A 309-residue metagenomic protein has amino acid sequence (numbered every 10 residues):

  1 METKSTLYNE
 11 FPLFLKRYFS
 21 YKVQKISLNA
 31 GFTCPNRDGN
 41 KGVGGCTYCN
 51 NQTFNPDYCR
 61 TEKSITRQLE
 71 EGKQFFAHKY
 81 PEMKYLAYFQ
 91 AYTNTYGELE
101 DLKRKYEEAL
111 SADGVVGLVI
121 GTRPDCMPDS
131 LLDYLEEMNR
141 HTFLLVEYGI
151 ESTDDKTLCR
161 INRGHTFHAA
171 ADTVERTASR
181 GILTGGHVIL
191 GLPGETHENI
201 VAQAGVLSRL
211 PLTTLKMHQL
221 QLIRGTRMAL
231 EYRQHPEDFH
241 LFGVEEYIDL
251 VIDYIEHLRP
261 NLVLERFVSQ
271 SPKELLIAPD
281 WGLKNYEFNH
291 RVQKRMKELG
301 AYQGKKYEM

Functional and structural regions predicted by a protein language model:
M1-L86: N-terminal [4Fe-4S]-dependent radical SAM core
E2-L15, F19-Q24, T214, L222-M309: Auxiliary Fe-S-binding modules of radical SAM enzymes
Q24-L28, Y85-A87, L118-I120, L144-Y148 (+3 more regions): Hydrophobic faces of well-ordered beta-strands that scaffold small-molecule active sites in alpha/beta enzyme cores
C46, E108-V115, A202-M217, F288-Y302: Structural recognition of alpha->loop->beta junctions
Q52-G72, F76-L99, G114-M127, F143-A169 (+1 more regions): Core AdoMet radical
G72-F76, M127-H141, D172, V201-P211 (+1 more regions): Short amphipathic alpha-helices and their capping/turn segments at secondary-structure boundaries
F76-H78, K105-D113, D133-F143, E175-S179: Acidic (Asp/Glu)-rich catalytic clusters
H168-M228, E245-V268: Conserved C-terminal portion of the radical SAM core fold that forms the substrate/S-adenosylmethionine-binding
